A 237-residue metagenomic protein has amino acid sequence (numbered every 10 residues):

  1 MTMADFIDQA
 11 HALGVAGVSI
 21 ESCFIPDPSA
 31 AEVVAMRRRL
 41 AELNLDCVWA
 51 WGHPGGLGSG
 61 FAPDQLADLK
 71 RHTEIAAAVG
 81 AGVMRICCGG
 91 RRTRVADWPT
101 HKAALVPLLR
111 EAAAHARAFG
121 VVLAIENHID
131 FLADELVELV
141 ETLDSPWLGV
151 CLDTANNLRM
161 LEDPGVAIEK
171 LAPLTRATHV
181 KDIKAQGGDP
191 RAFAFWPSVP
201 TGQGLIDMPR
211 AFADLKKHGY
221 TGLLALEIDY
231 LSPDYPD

Functional and structural regions predicted by a protein language model:
M1-A77, A81, S145, D237: N-terminal pre-domain/capping segments
M1-H11, A133-W147, L158-D237: Histidine-acidic metal/acid-base catalytic patches
T2-M3, A31-M36, A62-R71, W98-L109 (+2 more regions): Charged helix-capping and loop-helix junction motifs
V18-I20, C47-G52, M84-I86, L123-I125 (+3 more regions): Hydrophobic faces of well-ordered beta-strands that scaffold small-molecule active sites in alpha/beta enzyme cores
E21-E32, P54-L66, R92-A96, N127-D134 (+3 more regions): Acidic-and-aromatic substrate-binding clefts and catalytic sites of carbohydrate-active enzymes
R39-C47, G58-G149: Active-site acidic/histidine proton-transfer and metal-coordination neighborhood in alpha/beta enzyme cores
